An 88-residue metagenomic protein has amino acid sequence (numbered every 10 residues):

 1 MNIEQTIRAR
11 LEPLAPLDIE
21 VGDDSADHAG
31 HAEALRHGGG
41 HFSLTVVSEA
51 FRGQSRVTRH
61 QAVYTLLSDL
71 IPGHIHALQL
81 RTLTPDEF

Functional and structural regions predicted by a protein language model:
N2-L35: N-terminal first-folded block
A15-L17, G38-F42, H74-L78: A generic structural signal for short beta-strands and their flanking turns/coil linkers
G22, T45-V47, R81-L83: Solvent-exposed beta-strand sheet faces enriched in polar/charged residues
G30-S48: A short, structured beta-strand/loop element
V46-R56: A short interface-forming secondary-structure element
Q54-F88: C-terminal structural segments of small proteins and small subunits
